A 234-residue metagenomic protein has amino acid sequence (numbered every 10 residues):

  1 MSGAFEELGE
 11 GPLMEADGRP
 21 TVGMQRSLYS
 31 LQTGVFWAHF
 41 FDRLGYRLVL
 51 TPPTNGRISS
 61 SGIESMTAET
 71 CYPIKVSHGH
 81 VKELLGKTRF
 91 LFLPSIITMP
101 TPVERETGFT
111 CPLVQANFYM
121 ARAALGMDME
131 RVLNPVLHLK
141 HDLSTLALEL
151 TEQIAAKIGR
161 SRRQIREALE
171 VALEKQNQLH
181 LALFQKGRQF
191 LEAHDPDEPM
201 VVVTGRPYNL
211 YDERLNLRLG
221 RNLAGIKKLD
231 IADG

Functional and structural regions predicted by a protein language model:
M1-G234: An N-terminal assembly and electron-transfer interface module characteristic of large anaerobic redox and radical
